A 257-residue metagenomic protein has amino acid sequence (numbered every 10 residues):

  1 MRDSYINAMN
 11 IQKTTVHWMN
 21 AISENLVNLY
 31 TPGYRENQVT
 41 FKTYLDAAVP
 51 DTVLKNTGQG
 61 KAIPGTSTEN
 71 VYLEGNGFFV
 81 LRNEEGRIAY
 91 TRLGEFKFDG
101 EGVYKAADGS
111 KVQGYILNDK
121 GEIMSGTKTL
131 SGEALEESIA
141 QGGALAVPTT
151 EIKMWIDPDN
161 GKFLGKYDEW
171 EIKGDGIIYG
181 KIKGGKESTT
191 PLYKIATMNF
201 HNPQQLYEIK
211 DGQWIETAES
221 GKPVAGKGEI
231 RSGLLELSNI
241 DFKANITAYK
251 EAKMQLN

Functional and structural regions predicted by a protein language model:
M1-T129, E133-A134, T150, I156-N257: Amphipathic alpha-helical polymerization modules
G102, A140, A146-P148: A gly/proline- and charged-residue-enriched helix-loop-helix capping module
G132-G142: Long, compositionally biased, charged low-complexity segments
